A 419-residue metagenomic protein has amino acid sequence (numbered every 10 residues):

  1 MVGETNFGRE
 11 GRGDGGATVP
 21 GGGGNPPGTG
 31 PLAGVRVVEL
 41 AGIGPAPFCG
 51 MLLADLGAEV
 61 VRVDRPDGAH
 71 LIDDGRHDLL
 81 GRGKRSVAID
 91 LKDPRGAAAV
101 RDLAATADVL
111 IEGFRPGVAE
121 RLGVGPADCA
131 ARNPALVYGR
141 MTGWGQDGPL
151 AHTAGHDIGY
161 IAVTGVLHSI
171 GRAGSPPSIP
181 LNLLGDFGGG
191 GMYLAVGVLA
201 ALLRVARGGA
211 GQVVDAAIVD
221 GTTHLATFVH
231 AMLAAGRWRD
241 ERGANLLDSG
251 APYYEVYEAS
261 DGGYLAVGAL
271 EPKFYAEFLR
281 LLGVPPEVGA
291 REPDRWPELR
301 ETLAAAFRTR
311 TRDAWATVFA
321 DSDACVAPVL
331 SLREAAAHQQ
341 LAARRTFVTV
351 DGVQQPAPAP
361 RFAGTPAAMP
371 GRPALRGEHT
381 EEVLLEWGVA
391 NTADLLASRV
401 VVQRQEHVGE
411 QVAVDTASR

Functional and structural regions predicted by a protein language model:
M1-D67, R132, V137-G139, H224-R419: Acyl-CoA thioester-binding alpha/beta core of soluble enzymes
N25, L52, L56, T106 (+3 more regions): Active-site-adjacent "lid/gating" segments in soluble enzymes
V38, L79-A131: A structured beta-alpha segment of the ubiquitous adenosine-cofactor-binding alpha/beta core
G42, L91, R115-P116, T142-G143 (+1 more regions): Short glycine-/small-residue-rich Rossmann-like dinucleotide-binding loops
A46, G96, V118-E120, Q146 (+1 more regions): Short glycine-rich, flexible loops that bind phosphorylated cofactors or substrates
D55-V87: Glycine-rich phosphate-binding loop and adjoining beta1-alpha1-beta2 segment of Rossmann-like nucleotide-binding folds
H77-G81, A154-G159, M232-L233, A343-T346: Short, hinge-like loop/turn segments at secondary-structure boundaries
D78-A97, D102, Y160-H168, V353-A367: Redox-cofactor-proximal catalytic regions of oxidoreductases
